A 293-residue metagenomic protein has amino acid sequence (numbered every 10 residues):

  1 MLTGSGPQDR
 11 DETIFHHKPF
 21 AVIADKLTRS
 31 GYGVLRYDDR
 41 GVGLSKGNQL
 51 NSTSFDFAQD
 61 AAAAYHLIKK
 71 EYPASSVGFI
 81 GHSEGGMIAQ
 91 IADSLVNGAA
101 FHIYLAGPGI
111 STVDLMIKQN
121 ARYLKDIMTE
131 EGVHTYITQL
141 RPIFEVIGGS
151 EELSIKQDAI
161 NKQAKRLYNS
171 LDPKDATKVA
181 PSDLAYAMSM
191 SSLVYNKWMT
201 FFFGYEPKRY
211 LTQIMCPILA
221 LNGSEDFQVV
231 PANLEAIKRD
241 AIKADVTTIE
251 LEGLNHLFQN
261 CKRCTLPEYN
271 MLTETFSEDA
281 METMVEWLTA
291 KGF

Functional and structural regions predicted by a protein language model:
M1-K26: Short, surface-exposed "cap/lid" segments of acyl-processing enzymes
P19, L50-E71: Alpha/beta-hydrolase active-site loop
P19-L44: Conserved alpha/beta-hydrolase
A63-K125, T129: Primarily recognizes the serine-hydrolase "nucleophile elbow" in alpha/beta-hydrolase and SGNH/GDSL folds
L105-F201, Y205-R209: Accessory cap/linker subdomain of secreted extracellular hydrolases
I214, A220-N222: Short beta-strand/loop motif that positions the catalytic acidic residue of the alpha/beta-hydrolase fold
F227-N233: Conserved alpha/beta-hydrolase "acid-adjacent" motif
L254-L257, R263-F293: Catalytic active-site module of serine/aspartate enzymes centered on a nucleophile-bearing elbow/loop
